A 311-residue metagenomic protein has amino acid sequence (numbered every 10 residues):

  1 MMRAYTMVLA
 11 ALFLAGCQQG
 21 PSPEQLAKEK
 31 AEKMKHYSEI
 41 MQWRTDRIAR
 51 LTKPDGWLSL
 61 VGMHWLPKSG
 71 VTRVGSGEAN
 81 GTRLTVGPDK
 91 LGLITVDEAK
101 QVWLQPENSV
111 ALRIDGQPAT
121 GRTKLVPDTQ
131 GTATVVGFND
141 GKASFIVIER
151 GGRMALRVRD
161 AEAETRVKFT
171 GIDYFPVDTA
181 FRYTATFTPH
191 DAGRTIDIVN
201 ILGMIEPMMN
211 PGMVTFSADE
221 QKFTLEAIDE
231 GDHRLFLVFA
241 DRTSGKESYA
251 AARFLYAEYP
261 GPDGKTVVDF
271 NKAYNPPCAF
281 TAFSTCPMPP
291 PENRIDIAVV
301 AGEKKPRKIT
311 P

Functional and structural regions predicted by a protein language model:
M2-V8: Sec-dependent signal peptide recognition, specifically the positively charged N-region followed immediately by
L14-G16: C-terminal motif of bacterial Sec signal peptides marking the signal peptidase cleavage site
Q18-G20: Bacterial signal peptide processing site
E24-D46: Post-signal peptide N-terminal segment of mature Sec-exported envelope proteins
L60-V61, W65-T134: Forkhead-associated
N139-E206: Surface-exposed beta-loop interaction hotspot
G171-Y174, R242-K246, Y256-Y259, K265-V267 (+1 more regions): Extended, aromatic/histidine-rich regions of cofactor-dependent oxidoreductases associated with respiratory
T184-S244, Y249: Flexible, glycine-rich surface segments
